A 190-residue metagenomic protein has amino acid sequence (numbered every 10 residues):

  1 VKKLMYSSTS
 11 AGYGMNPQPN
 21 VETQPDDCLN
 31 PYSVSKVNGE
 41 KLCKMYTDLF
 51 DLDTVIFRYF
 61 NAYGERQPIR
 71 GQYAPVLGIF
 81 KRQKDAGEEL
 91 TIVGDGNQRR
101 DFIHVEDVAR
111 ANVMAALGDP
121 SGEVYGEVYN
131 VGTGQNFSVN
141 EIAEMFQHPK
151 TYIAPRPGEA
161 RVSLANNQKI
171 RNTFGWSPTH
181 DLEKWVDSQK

Functional and structural regions predicted by a protein language model:
V1-A62, W176: N-terminal Rossmann-like NAD(P)+-binding domain of SDR-like oxidoreductases, especially those catalyzing
G14-N16, R66, V139: A short beta-to-alpha transition loop/helix N-cap that caps and shapes the active-site region
Q18, K41-R100, V105-M114, E144-Q147: NAD(P)-dependent short-chain dehydrogenase/reductase
C28, Y63-Q67, I170: A short acidic, helix-capping loop that chelates divalent metal ions and anchors anionic groups
N30, R58, P75, I79 (+2 more regions): Amphipathic alpha-helical recognition patches that constitute DNA-binding helices
S35, Y73, S163: Short, conserved glycine- and acidic-residue-centered signature motifs in active-site or ligand-binding loops
K84-K190: C-terminal substrate-binding subdomain of Rossmann-fold SDR/epimerase-dehydratase oxidoreductases
